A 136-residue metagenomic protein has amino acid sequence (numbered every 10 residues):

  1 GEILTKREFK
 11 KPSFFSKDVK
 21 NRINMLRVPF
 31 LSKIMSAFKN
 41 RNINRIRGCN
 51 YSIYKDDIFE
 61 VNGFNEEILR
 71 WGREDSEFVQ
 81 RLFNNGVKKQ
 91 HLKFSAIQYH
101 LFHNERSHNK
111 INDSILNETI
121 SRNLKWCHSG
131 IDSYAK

Functional and structural regions predicted by a protein language model:
G1-C49, K55, F59: Conserved catalytic core of nucleotide-sugar-dependent glycosyltransferases
E2-K6, N104, K110-D113: Short aromatic-enriched loop/helix-cap "lid" or pocket-rim segments at secondary-structure transitions that line
R41-N44, E66-I68, Y134-A135: Active-site rim elements
R45-I46, N50-N62, L69-K88, K93-F94: A short, conserved alpha-helix in the catalytic core of glycosyltransferases
L92-N109: Active-site donor/metal-binding and catalytic loop motifs of nucleotide-sugar-dependent glycosylation enzymes
S95, N109-S133: Catalytic core of nucleotide-sugar-dependent glycosyltransferases
